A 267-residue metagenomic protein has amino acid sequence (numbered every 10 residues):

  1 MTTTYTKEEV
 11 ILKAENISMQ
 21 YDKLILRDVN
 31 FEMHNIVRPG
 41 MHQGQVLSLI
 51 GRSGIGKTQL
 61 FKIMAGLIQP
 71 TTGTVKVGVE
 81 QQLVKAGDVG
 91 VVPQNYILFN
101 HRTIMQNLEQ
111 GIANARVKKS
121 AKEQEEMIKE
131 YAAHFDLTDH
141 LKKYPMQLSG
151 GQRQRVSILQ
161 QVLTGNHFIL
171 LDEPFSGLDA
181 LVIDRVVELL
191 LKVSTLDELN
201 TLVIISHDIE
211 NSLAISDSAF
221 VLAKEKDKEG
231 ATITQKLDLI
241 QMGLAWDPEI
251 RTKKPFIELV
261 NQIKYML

Functional and structural regions predicted by a protein language model:
A65: Helix-to-loop junction immediately C-terminal to a conserved catalytic motif
R102-N114: Q-loop/switch helix immediately C-terminal to the Walker
A121-H140, L190-K192: Conserved ABC ATPase "signature" region
Y144-L148, Q152: Conserved ABC ATPase signature
L163-H167: A short, proline-enriched helix->beta-strand linker immediately N-terminal to the Walker B motif in ABC-type P-loop
I169-E173: Catalytic Walker B motif of ABC-type/P-loop ATPase nucleotide-binding domains
I183-E198: Helical segment within the ABC ATPase nucleotide-binding domain
